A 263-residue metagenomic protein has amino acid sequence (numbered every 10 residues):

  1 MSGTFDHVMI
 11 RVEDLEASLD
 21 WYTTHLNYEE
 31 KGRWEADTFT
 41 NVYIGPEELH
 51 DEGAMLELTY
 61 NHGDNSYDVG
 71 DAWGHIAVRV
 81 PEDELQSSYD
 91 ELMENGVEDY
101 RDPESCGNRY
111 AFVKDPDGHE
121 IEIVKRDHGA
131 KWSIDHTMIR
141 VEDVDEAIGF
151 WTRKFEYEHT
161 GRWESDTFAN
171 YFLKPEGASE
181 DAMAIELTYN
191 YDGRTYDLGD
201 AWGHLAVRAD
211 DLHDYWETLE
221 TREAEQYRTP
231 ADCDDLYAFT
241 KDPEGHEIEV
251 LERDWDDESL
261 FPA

Functional and structural regions predicted by a protein language model:
S2-G3, M9-L56, I139-I185: Core segments of cupin and vicinal oxygen chelate
F5-H7, A72-I76, I134-H136, D200-L205: Eukaryotic phosphotyrosine signaling hubs
H7, G32-R33, Y43, L85-I139 (+4 more regions): Vicinal oxygen chelate
D14, E82-E84, D143, D211: Acidic/polar helix N-cap motif
H50-E52, S66, S179-D181, T195 (+2 more regions): Short loop/beta submotifs within extracellular cysteine-rich repeat domains
M55-L58, W73, I134, A184-L187 (+1 more regions): Short, structured motif recognition centered on aromatic/hydrophobic residues
Y60-G63, K125-H128, Y189-D192, R253: Acetyl-CoA-dependent GNAT
Y67-D68, H128, Y196, R228: Short helix-capping and inter-helix turn/linker motifs at the boundaries of alpha-helical repeat units
